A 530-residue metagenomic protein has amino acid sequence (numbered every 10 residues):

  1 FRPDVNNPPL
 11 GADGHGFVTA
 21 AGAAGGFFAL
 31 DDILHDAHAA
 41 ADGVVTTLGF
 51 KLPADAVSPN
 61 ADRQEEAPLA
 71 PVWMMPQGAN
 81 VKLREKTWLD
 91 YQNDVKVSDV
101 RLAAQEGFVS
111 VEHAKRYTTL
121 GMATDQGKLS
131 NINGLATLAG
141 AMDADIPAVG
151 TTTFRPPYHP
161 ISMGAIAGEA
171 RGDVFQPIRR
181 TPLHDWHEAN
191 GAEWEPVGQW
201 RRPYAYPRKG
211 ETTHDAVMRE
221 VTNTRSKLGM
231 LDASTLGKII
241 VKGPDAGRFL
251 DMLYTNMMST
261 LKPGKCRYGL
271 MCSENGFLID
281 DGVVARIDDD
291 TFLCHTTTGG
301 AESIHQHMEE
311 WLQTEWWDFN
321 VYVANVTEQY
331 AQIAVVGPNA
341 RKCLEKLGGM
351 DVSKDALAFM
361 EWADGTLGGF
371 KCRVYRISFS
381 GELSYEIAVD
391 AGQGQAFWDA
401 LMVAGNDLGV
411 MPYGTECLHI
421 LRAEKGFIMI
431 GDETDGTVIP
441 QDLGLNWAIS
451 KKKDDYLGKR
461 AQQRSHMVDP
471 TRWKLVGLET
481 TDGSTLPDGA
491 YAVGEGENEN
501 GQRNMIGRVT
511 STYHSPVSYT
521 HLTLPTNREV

Functional and structural regions predicted by a protein language model:
F1-I178: Residues forming the flavin
N133, G140-C272, F277: Acidic, proline/glycine-enriched N-terminal capping motif
G269, A490-E499, R528: Short conserved beta-strand and strand-loop elements enriched in small hydrophobics with frequent Asp/Gly
L312-T471: Glycine-rich, acidic
T471-D488: A glycine-rich beta-turn/hairpin centered on an aromatic-Pro dipeptide
T520-T526: Conserved small/polar residues in nucleotide/adenosyl-binding loops
